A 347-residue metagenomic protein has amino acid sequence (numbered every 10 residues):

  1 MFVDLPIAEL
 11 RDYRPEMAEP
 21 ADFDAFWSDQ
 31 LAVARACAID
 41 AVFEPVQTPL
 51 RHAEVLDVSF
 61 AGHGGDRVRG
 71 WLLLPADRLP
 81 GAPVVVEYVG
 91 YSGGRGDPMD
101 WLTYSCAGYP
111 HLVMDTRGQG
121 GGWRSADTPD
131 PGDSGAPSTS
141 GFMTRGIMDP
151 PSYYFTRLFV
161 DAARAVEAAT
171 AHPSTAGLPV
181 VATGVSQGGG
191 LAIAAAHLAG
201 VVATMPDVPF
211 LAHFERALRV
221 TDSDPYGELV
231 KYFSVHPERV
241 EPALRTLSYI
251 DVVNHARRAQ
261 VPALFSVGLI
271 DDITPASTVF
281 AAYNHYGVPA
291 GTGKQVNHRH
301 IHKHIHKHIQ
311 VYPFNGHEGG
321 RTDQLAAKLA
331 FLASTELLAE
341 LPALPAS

Functional and structural regions predicted by a protein language model:
M1-A53, E340-S347: N-terminal targeting or regulatory segments adjacent to alpha/beta-hydrolase or S9 domains
G70-L74, P80-S92: Short beta-strand element of the alpha/beta-hydrolase
L102-T103, Y109-V160: Cap/lid segment of the alpha/beta-hydrolase catalytic domain
G141-V185: Gly/Ser-rich "nucleophile elbow"/oxyanion-hole loop immediately N-terminal to the catalytic nucleophile in hydrolases
G189-E238: Hydrolase active-site cap/lid region
A259, F265-V267, D271: Short beta-strand/loop motif that positions the catalytic acidic residue of the alpha/beta-hydrolase fold
D272-T278: Conserved alpha/beta-hydrolase "acid-adjacent" motif
F280-S347: C-terminal catalytic histidine-bearing segment of alpha/beta-hydrolase fold enzymes
